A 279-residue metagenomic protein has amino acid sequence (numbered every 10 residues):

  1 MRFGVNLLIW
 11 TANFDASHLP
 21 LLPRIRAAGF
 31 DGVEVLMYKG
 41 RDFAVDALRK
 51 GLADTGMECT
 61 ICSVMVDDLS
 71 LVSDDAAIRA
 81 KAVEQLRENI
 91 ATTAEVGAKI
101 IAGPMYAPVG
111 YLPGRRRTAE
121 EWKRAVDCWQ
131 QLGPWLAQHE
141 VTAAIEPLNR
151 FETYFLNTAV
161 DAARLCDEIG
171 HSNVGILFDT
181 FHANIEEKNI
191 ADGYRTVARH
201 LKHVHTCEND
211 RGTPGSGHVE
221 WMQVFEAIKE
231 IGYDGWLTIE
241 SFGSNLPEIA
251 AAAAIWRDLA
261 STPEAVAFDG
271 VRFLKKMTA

Functional and structural regions predicted by a protein language model:
M1-L7, T11, D15-R26, G97-K99 (+2 more regions): Histidine-acidic metal/acid-base catalytic patches
I9-T11, M37-K39, M65-D68, M105-V109 (+4 more regions): Active-site-proximal loop/turn and secondary-structure-junction residues that shape catalytic pockets, frequently
L19-K39, N89, V96-G97: Catalytic domains of carbohydrate-active enzymes, especially glycoside hydrolases
D31-G32, E58, K99, T142 (+1 more regions): Residue-level detector of anion-binding/catalytic polar loops
E34, I61-S63, A102, A144 (+2 more regions): Conserved beta-strand positions in the central sheet of alpha/beta enzyme cores
R41-G51: Active-site-adjacent beta->alpha loops and helix N-cap segments on the catalytic face of soluble alpha/beta enzymes
D54, A76-G175, R257-A265: Active-site acidic/histidine proton-transfer and metal-coordination neighborhood in alpha/beta enzyme cores
D68-S73, V109-R115, F151-E152, I185-E186 (+2 more regions): A short acidic, helix-capping loop that chelates divalent metal ions and anchors anionic groups
